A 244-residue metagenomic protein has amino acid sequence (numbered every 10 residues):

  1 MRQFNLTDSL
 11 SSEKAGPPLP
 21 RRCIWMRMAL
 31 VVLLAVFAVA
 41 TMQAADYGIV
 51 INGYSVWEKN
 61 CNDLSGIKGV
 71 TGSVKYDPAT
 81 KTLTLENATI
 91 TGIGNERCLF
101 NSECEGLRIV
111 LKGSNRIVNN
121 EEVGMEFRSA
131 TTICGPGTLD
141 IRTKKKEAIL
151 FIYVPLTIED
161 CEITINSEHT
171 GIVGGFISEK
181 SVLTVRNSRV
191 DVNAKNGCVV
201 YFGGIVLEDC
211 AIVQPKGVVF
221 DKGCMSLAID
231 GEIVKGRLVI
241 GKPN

Functional and structural regions predicted by a protein language model:
M1-I24: N-terminal secretory signal peptides that target proteins for export/translocation
R2, M26-A29, Q43: Position-driven detector of the extreme protein N-terminus
S9-L10, V39, I158: Glycine-centered signal
R22, V36-M42: Hydrophobic alpha-helical elements and their junctions with loops/disorder across both membrane and soluble proteins
M28-A38: Bacterial N-terminal signal peptides
Q43-N244: A composition-driven surface/loop motif
